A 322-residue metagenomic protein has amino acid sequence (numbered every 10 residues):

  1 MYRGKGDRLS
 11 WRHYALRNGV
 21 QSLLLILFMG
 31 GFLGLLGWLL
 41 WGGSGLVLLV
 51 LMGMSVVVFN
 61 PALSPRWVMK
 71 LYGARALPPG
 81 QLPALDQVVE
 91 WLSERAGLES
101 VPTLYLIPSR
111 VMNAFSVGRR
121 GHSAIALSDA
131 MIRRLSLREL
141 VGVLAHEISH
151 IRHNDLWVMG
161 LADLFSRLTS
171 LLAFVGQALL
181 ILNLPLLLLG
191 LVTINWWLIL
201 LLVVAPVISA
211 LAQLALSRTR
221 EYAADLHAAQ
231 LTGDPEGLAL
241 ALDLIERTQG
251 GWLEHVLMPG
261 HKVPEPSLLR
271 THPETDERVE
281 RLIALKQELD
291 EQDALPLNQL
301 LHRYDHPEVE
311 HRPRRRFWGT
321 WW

Functional and structural regions predicted by a protein language model:
M1-Y14, L35, L184-S217, H227-Q230 (+1 more regions): Cytosolic-facing loops and C-terminal tails of multi-pass membrane proteins
A15, L51, F59-G160: Peri-catalytic and regulatory segments of divalent metal-dependent proteins
R17-F28, S166-F174: Select subsegments of transmembrane alpha-helices in polytopic membrane proteins, especially boundary-proximal
N18, S22, I26, G45-L49 (+3 more regions): Residue-level signature of transmembrane alpha-helical entry/exit and packing/kink sites in multi-pass membrane
L33-S44: Short, hydrophobic transmembrane alpha-helix segments
G42, V89-S93, R218-D234: An active-site-proximal "capping" alpha-helix that borders the catalytic cofactor pocket
G45-M69, E94, L201-Q213: Transmembrane alpha-helices and immediately adjacent membrane-cytoplasm interface residues in multi-pass integral
N154-L184, G237-G251: Post-HEXXH active-site segment of zinc metalloproteases
